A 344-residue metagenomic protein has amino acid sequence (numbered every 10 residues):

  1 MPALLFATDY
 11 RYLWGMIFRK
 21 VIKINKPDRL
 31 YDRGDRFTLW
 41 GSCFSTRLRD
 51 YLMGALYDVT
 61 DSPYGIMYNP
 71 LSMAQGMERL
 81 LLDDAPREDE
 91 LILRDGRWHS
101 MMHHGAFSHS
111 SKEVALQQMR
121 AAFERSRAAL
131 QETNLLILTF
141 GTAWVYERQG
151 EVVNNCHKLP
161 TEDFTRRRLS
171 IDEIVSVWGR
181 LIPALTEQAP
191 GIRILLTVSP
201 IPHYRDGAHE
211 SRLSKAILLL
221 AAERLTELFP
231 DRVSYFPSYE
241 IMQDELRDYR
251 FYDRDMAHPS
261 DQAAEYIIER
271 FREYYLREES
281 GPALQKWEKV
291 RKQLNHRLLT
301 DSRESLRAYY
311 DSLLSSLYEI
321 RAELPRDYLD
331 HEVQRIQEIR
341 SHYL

Functional and structural regions predicted by a protein language model:
A7-L344: Extracellular glycan-modifying ectodomains
